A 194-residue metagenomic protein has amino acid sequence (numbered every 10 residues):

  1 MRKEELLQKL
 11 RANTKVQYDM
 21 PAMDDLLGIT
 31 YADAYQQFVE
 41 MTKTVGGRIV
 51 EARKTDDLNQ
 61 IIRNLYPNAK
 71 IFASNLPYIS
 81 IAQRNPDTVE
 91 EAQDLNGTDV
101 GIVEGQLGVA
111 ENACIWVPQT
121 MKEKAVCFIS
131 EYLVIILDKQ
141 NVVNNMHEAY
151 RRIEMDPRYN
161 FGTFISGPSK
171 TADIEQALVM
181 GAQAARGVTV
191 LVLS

Functional and structural regions predicted by a protein language model:
M1-S194: The feature marks the mature, well-folded catalytic cores of soluble enzymes
